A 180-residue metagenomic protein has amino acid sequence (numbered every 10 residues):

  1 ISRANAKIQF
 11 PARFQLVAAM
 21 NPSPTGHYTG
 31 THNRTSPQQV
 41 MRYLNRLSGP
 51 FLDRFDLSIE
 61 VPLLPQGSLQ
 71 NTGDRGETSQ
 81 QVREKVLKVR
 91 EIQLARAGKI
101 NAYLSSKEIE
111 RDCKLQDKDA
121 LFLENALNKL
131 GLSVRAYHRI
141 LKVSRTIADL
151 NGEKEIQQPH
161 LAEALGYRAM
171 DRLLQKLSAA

Functional and structural regions predicted by a protein language model:
I1-A179: Basic, amphipathic alpha-helical bundle interface domains used for macromolecular binding and assembly
